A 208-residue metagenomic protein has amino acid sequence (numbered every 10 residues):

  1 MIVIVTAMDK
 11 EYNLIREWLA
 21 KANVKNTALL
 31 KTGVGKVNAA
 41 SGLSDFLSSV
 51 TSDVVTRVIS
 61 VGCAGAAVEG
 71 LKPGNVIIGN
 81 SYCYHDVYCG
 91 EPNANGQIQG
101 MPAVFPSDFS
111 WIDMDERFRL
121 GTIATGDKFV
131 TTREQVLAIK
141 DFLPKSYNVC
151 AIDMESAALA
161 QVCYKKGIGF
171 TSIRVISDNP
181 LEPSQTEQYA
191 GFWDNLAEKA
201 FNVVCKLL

Functional and structural regions predicted by a protein language model:
M1-V3: Extreme N-terminal starter segment of soluble prokaryotic enzymes
V5-M8, Y12: Gly/serine-rich nucleotide phosphate-binding loop at the start of the catalytic core of nucleotide/ADP-ribose-handling
N13, E17-L208: Glycine-rich phosphate- or other oxyanion-binding loops that anchor nucleotides, phosphorylated ligands
